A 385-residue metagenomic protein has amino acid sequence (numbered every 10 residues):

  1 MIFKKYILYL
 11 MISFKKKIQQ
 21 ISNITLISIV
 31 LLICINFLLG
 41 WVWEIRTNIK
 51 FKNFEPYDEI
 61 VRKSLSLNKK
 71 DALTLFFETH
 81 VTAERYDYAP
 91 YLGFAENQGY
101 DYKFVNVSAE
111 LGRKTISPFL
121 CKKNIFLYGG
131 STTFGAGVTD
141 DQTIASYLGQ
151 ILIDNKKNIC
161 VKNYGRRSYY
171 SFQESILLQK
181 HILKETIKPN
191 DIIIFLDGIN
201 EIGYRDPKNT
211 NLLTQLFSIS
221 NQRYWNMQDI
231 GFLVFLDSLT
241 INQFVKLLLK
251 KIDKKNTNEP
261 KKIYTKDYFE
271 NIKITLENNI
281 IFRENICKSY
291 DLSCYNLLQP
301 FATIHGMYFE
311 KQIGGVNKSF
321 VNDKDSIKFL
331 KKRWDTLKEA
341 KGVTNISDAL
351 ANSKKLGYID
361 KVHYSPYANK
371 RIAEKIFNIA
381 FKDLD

Functional and structural regions predicted by a protein language model:
M1-K17: N-terminal Lys/Arg-rich, disordered targeting/topogenic segments
I21-N23, T336-G342, G357-D385: Histidine-centered active-site loop/cap adjacent to the catalytic His in serine esterases/O-acetyl transfer systems
N23-L39: Hydrophobic membrane-insertion alpha-helices, especially the h-region of bacterial N-terminal signal peptides
I45-S66, L73, F172-D267, T303: Interaction-surface signature
T47-D141, A145-I151, N352-K354: Membrane/wall-proximal cationic-aromatic binding patches
I125, I192-G198, K250-I346, I379: Conserved, well-ordered alpha-helix/loop/beta-strand core segments that scaffold catalytic motifs
S131-F134, R166-S171, I199-Y204, F301-I304 (+1 more regions): Solvent-exposed loop/turn segments at secondary-structure junctions within structured extracellular/periplasmic domains
S171, S175, K273, E277 (+1 more regions): Short, amphipathic alpha-helical "lid/cap" segments that border enzyme active or binding sites
